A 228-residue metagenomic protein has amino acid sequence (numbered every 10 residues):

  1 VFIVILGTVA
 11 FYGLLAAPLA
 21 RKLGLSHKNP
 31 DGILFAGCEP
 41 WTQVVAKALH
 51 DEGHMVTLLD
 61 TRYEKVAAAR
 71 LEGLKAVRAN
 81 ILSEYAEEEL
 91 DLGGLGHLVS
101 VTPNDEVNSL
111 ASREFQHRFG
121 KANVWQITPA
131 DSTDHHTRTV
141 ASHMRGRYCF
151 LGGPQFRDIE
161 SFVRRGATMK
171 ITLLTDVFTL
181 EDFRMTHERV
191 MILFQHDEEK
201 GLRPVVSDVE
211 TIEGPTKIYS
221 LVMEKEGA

Functional and structural regions predicted by a protein language model:
I3-A228: Cytosolic regulatory regions of ion transport systems
